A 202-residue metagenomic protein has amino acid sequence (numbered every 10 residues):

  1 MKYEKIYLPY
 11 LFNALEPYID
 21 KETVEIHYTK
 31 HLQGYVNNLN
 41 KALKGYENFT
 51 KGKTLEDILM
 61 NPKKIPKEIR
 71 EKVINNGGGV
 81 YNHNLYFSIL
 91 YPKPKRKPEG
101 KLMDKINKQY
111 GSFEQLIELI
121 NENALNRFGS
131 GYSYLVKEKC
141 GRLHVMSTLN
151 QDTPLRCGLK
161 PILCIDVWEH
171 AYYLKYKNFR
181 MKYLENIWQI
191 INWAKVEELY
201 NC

Functional and structural regions predicted by a protein language model:
M1-C202: Feature for soluble, non-membrane regions of globular proteins
